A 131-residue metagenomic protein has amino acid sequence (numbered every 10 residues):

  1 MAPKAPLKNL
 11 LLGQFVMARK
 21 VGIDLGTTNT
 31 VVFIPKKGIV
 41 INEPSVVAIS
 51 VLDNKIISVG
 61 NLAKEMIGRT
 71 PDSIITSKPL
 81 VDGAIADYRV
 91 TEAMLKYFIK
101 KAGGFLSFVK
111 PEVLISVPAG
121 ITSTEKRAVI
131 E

Functional and structural regions predicted by a protein language model:
A2-E131: Nucleotide/phosphate-binding catalytic cleft detector across ATP-hydrolyzing and phosphate-transferring enzymes
